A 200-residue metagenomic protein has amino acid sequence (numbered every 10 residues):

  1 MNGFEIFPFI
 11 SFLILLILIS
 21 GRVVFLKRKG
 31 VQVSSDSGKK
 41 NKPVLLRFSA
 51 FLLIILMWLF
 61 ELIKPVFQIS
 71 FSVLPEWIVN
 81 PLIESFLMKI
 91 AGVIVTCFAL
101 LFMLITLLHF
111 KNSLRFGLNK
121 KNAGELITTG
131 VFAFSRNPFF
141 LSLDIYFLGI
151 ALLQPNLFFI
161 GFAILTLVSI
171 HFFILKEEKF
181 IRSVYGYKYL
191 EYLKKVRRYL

Functional and structural regions predicted by a protein language model:
M1-K120, E125, G149-F180, V184-L200: Membrane-anchoring alpha-helices and their flanking helix-loop junctions
M103, F140-L141: General alpha-helical segment detector with a strong preference for membrane-spanning helices and helix-boundary regions
G117-F140: Active-site-proximal inter-transmembrane loops
S142-I150: Hydrophobic, membrane-inserted alpha-helices
